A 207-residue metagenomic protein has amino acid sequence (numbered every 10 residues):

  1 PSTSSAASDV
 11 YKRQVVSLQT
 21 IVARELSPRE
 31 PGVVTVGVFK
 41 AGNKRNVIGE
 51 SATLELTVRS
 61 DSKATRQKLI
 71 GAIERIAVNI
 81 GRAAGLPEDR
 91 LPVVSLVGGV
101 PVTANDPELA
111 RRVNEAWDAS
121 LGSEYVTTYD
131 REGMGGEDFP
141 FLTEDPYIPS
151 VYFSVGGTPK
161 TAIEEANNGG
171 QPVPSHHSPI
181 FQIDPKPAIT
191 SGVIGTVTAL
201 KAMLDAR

Functional and structural regions predicted by a protein language model:
P1-A7: Single conserved hydrophobic/aromatic residue that forms the stacking wall/gate of nucleotide- or nucleobase-binding
V10: Active-site loops and adjacent core secondary-structure elements that bind or stabilize anionic groups
R13-R207: Metal-dependent amide/peptide-bond hydrolase catalytic core, centered on the "pita-bread" metallohydrolase fold
